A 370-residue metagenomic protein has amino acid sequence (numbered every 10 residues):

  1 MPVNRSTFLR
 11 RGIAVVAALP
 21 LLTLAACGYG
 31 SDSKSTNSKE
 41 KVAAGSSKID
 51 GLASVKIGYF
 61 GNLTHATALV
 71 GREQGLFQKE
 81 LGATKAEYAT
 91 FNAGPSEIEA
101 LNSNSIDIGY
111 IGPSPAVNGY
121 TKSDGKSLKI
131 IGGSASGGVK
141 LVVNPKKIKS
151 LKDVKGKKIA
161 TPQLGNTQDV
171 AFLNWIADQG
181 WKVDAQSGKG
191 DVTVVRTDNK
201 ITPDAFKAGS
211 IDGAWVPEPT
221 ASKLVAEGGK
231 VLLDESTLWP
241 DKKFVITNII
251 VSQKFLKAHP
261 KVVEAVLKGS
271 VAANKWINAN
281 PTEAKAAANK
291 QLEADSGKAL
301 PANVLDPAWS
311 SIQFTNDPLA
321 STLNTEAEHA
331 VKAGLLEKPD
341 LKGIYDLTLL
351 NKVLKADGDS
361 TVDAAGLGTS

Functional and structural regions predicted by a protein language model:
P2-V16: Bacterial N-terminal signal peptides that target proteins for export
L22-A26: C-terminal motif of bacterial Sec signal peptides marking the signal peptidase cleavage site
G28-S31: Bacterial signal peptide processing site
S35-V195, D212-W215: Short, glycine-/small- and polar/acidic-enriched structural segments that line small-molecule recognition paths
Q78-A83, S187, T237-D241, S310-L319: Short, solvent-exposed loop/beta-turn-alpha elements that line the ligand-binding surface or hinge of extracytoplasmic
G188-D191, K200-K290: Pocket-lining segment of extracytoplasmic ligand-binding domains
K257-E337: Secondary-structure end/capping motifs
E328-S370: Conserved C-terminal helix/tail region of periplasmic/extracytoplasmic solute-binding proteins
